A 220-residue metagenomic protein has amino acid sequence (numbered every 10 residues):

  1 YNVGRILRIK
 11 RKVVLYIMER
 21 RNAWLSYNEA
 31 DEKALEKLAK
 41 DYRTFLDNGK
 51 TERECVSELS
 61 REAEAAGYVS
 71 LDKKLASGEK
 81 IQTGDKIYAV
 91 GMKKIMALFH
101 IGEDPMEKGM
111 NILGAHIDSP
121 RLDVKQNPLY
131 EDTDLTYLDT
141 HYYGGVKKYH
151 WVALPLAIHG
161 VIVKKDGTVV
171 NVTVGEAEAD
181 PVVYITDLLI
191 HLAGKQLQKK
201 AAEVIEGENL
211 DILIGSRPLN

Functional and structural regions predicted by a protein language model:
Y1-N220: N-terminal hydrophobic/helix-forming segments and targeting peptides
